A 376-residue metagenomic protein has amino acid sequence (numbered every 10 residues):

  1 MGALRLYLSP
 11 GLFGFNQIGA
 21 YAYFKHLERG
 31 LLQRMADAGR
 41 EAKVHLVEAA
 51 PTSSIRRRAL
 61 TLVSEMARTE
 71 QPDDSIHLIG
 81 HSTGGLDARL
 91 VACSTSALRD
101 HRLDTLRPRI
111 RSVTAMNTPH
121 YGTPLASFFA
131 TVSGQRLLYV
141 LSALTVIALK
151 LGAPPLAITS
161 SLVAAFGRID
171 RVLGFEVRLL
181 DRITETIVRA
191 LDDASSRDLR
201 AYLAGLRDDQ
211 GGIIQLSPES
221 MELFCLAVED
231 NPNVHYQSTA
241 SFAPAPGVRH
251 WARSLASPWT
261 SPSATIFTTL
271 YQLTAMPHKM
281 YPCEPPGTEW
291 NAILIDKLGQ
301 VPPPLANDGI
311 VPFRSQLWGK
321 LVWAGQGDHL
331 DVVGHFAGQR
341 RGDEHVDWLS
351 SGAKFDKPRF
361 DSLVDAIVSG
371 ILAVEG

Functional and structural regions predicted by a protein language model:
M1-G376: Lipid deacylating catalytic domains
